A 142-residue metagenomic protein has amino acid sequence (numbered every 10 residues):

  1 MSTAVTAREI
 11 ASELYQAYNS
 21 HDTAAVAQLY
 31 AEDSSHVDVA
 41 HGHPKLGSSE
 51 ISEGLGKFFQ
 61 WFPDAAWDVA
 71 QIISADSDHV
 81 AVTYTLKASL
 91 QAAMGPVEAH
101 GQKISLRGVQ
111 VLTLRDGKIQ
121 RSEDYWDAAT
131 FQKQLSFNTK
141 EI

Functional and structural regions predicted by a protein language model:
M1-I142: C-terminal and inter-domain tail/linker signature
